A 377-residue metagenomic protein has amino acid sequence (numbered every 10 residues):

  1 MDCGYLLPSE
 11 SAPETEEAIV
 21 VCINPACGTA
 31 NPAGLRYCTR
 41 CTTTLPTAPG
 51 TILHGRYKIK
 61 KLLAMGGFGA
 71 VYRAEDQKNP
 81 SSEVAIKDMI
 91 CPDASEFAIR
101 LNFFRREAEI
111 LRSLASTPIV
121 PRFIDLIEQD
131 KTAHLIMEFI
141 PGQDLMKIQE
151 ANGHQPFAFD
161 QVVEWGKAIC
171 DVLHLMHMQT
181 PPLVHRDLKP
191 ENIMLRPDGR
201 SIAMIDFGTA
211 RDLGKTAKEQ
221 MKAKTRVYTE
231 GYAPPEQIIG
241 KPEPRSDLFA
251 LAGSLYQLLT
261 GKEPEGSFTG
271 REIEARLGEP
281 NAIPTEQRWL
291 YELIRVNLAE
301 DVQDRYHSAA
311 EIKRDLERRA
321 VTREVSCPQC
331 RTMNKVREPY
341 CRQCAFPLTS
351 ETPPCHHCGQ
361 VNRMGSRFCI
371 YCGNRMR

Functional and structural regions predicted by a protein language model:
D93-S113: AlphaC helix of the eukaryotic protein kinase fold
L126: Activation-segment/catalytic-loop signature of the eukaryotic protein kinase fold
D130-D144, I148: Conserved short submotifs of the Hanks-type protein kinase catalytic core that shape the nucleotide-binding pocket
L145-F157: AlphaC helix of the protein kinase catalytic domain
W165-G166: Activation segment signature within eukaryotic-like protein kinase domains
C170-L183: Protein kinase catalytic-loop region centered on the HRD/HxD motif
Q220-E236: Conserved activation segment of eukaryotic-like protein kinases, specifically the C-terminal portion of the activation
